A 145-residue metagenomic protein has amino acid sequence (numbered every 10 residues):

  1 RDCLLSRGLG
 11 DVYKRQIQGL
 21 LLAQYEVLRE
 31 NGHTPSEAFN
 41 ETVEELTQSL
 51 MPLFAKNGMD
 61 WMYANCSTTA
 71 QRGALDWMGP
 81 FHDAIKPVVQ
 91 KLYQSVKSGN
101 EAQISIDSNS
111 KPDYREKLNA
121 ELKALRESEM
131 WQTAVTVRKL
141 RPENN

Functional and structural regions predicted by a protein language model:
D2-Y13: Single conserved hydrophobic/aromatic residue that forms the stacking wall/gate of nucleotide- or nucleobase-binding
R15-Y25: C-terminal catalytic lobe of FAD-dependent flavoproteins
L22, E30-N145: NAD(P)-dependent Rossmann-like dehydrogenase/reductase catalytic/cofactor-binding core
